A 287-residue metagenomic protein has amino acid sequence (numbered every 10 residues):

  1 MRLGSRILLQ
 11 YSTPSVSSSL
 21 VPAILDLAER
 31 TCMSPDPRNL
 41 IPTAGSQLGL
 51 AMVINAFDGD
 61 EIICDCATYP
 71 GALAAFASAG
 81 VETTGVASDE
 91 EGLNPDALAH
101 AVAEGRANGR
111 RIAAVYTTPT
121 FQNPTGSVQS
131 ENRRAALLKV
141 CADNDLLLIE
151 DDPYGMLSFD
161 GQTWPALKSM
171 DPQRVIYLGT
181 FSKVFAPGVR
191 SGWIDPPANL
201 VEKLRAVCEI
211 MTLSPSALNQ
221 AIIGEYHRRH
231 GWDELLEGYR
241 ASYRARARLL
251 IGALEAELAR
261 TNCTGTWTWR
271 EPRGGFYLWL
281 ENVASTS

Functional and structural regions predicted by a protein language model:
R2-N144, I149, G155-I176, Y243: Conserved core of the PLP fold type I
R30-S34, E234, L254-W269: Surface-exposed helix-capping loop/turn segments at secondary-structure junctions
D36-I41, T268-P272, S285-S287: All-alpha amphipathic helical-bundle segments outside canonical DNA-binding/catalytic cores that form hydrophobic
C64, Y116-P119, I149-D152, G179 (+3 more regions): Short beta-strand segments
T68, R240-I251, C263-N282: Conserved glycine-rich beta-strand-loop-beta hairpin in the small C-terminal domain of fold type I
D96, H100, A135, E202 (+5 more regions): Feature representing long, continuous alpha-helical segments
G105, S169-A241: Conserved core segment of the aminotransferase class I/II
V201, R205, Y277-S287: Conserved C-terminal alpha-helix-loop-beta "cap" of PLP-dependent enzymes that closes/shapes the active-site mouth
